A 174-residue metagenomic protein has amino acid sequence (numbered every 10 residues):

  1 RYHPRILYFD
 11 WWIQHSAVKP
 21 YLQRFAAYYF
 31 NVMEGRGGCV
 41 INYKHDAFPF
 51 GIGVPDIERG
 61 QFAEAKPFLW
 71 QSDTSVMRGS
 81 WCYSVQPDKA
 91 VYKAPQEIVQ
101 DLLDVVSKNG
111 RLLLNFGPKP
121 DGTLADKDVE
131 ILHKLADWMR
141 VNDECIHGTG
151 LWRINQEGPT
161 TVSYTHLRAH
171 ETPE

Functional and structural regions predicted by a protein language model:
R1-R168: Mature catalytic domains of secreted/periplasmic carbohydrate-active enzymes
H166, P173-E174: Single conserved hydrophobic/aromatic residue that forms the stacking wall/gate of nucleotide- or nucleobase-binding
